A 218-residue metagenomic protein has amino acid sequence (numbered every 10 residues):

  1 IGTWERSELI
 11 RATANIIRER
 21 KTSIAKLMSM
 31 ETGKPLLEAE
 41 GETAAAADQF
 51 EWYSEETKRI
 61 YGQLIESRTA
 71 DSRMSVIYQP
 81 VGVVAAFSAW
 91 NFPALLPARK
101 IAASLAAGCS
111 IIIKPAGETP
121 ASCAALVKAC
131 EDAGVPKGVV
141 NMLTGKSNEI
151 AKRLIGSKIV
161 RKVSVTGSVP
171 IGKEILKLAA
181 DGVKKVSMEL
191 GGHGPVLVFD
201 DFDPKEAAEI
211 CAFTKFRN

Functional and structural regions predicted by a protein language model:
I1-Y61, D71: Glycine-rich loop-to-alpha-helix module at the N-terminal edge of alpha/beta enzyme cores
R6, M28, F50, G108 (+3 more regions): Residue-level signal for inorganic ion chemistry
F50, C123-L126, L154, I175 (+1 more regions): Hydrophobic packing residues within well-ordered alpha-helices of enzyme cores
Q63-K137, V183: Conserved small-residue-rich beta-alpha loop and adjacent elements that most often cradle the phosphate/pyrophosphate
R73-M74, N141-S164: A structured beta-alpha segment of the ubiquitous adenosine-cofactor-binding alpha/beta core
I101-A102, A151, G172: Generic hydrophobic/aromatic pocket-lining and core-packing "Φ" positions
C109, K114-A116, T144, T166 (+1 more regions): Short beta->alpha connector loops at strand-helix junctions that form conserved, small/polar/Pro-enriched
P170-N218: ALDH superfamily catalytic-core signature
